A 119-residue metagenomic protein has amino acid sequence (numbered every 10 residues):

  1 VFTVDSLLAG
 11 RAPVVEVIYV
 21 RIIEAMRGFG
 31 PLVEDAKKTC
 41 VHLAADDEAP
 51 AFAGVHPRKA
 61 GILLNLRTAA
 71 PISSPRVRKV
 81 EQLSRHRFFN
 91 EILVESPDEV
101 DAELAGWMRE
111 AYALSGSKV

Functional and structural regions predicted by a protein language model:
V1-V119: Charge-dense, helix-prone N-terminal extensions
